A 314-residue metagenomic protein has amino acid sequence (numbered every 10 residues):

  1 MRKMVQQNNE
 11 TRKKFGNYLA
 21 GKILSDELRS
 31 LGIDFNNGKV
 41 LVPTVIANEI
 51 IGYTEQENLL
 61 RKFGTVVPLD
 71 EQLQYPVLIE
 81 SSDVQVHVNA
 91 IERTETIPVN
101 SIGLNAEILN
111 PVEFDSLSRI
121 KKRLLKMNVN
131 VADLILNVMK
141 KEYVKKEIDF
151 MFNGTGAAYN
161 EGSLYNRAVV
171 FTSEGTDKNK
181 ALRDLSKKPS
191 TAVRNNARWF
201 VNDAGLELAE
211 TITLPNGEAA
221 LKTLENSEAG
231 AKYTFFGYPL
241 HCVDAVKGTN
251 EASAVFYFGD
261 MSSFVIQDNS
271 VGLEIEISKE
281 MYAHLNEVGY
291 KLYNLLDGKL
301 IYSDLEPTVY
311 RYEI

Functional and structural regions predicted by a protein language model:
M1-T44, T308-I314: Intrinsically disordered, low-complexity terminal tails
A20-F114: Assembly/oligomerization interface modules of large self-assembling protein complexes
Q85-N89, M127-N128, L208-T211, Q267 (+1 more regions): Short helix/loop capping segments that flank catalytic or ligand/cofactor-binding pockets
P98-V99, L104-I108, E113-T191, Y310-I314: Alpha-helical scaffold segments that mediate packing/assembly in large oligomeric complexes
G156-A158, A204-E207, Y302: Short, catalytically relevant binding-site loops at active-site mouths
S163-V288, N294-L296: Extended oligomerization regions of viral-like shell subunits
L296-I314: Structural signal for terminal/edge beta-strands and the immediately following C-terminal loop/tail that closes
